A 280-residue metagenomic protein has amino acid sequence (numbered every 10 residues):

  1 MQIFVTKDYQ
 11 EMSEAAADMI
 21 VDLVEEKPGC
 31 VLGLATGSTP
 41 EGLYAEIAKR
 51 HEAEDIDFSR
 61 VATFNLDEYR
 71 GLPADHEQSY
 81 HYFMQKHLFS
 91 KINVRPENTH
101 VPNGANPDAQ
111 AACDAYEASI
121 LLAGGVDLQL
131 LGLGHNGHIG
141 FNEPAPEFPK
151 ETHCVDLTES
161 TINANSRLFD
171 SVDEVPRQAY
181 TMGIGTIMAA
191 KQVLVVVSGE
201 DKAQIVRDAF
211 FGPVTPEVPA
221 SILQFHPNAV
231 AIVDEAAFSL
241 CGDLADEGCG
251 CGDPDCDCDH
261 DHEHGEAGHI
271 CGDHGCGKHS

Functional and structural regions predicted by a protein language model:
M1-L32, A237: N-terminal glycine-/serine-/threonine-rich phosphate-binding loop
F4, E11, L72-Q78, Y82-G252 (+2 more regions): Conserved phosphate- and dinucleotide-binding cores of soluble alpha/beta proteins, encompassing both enzyme active
E26-E52: Glycine-rich N-terminal segment of FAD-binding domains in flavoprotein oxidoreductases, spanning the beta-loop-helix
L34, T63-N65, V195, A231: Structural beta-sheet core signal
E46-I56, E117-G124: Short amphipathic alpha-helices and their capping/turn segments at secondary-structure boundaries
I56-A62: A glycine-rich helix N-cap at a beta->alpha junction
